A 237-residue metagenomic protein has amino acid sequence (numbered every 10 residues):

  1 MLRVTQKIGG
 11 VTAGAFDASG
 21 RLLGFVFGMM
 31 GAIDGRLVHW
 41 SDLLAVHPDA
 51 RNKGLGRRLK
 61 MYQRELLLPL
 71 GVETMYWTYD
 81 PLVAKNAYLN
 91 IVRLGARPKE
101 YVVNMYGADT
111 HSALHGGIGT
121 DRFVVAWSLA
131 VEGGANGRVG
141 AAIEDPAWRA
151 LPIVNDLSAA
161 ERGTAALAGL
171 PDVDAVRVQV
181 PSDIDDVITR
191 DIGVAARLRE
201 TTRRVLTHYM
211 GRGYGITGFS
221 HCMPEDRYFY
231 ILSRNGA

Functional and structural regions predicted by a protein language model:
M1-P48, T217-C222, N235: A conserved beta-strand-loop-helix scaffold within acyl/acetyltransferase catalytic domains
A18, G31-I33, L44-V46, D80-L82 (+2 more regions): An acidic- and aromatic-residue-enriched active-site/binding cleft used to recognize and process polar
H47-R51, D80, P181: Residue-level recognition of the GNAT/N-acetyltransferase active site
A50, G54-Y62: Conserved acetyl-CoA pyrophosphate-binding loop and the N-cap/start of the following alpha-helix in GNAT-like
Q63, A87: Aromatic/hydrophobic pocket-lining residues that form π-stacking "cages" and hydrophobic walls in ligand
L67-L82: Conserved GNAT acetyl-CoA-binding A-motif
L70, V83, L89, P98-A237: Intrinsically disordered, low-complexity, positively biased terminal segments
